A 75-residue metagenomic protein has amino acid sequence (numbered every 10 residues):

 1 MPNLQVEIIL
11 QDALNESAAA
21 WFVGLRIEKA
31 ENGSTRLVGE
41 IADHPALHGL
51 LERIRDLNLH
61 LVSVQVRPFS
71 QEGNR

Functional and structural regions predicted by a protein language model:
Q5-P68: Amphipathic, hydrophobic secondary-structure cores in small proteins
G73-R75: Short, low-order "capping/linker" segments at domain edges
